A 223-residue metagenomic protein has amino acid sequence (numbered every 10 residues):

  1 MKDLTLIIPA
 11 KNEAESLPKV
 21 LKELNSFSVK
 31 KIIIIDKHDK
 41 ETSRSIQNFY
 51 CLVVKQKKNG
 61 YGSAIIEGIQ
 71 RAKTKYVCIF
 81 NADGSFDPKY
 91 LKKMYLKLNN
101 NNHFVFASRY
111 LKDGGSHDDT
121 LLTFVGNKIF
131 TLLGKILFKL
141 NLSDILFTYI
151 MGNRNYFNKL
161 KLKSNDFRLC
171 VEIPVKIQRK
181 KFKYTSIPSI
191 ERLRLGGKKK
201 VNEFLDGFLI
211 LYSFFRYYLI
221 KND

Functional and structural regions predicted by a protein language model:
D3-T5, E172: Cell-envelope/extracellular polymer assembly enzymes that use nucleotide-activated donors
N12-S26: Short, well-formed alpha-helical segments that are part of the catalytic scaffolds of diverse glycosyltransferases
E13-S16, Y61, D87: Donor nucleotide-sugar binding loop of glycosyltransferases
E15-K19, K40-N48: Acidic helix N-cap motif at the loop->helix transition within catalytic regions of sugar-transfer enzymes
L21, V29-H38, V54-K55: Short beta-strand/loop segment that forms part of the nucleotide-sugar
I35-R44, G84: A conserved acidic beta->alpha catalytic loop
K57-N59, S63-R71, Y76-I79, K89-F167 (+2 more regions): Acceptor/aglycone-binding surface of glycosyltransferases and processive sugar-polymer synthases
L140-N141, L162-N165, P174-R192: Catalytic donor-sugar/metal-binding loop of nucleotide-sugar-dependent glycosyltransferases
